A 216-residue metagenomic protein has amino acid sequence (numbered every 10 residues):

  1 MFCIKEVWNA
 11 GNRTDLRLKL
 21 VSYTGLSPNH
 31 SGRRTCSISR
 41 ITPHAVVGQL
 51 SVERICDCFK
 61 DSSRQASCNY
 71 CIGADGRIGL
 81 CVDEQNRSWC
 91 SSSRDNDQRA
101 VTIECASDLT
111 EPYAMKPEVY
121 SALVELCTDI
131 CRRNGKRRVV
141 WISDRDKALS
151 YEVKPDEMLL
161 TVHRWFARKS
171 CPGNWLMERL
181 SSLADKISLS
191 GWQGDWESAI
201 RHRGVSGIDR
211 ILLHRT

Functional and structural regions predicted by a protein language model:
M1-D97, G194, R215: N-terminal catalytic cores of peptidoglycan-degrading enzymes
M1-T24, H30-T35, L109-T216: Basic/polar, cationic surfaces and motifs that engage anionic cell-wall and phosphate/carboxylate ligands
R40, A100, L159-T161: Structural preference for beta-strand elements that scaffold enzyme active sites
V47, E84, R94-P112, T128-R132 (+1 more regions): Cell-envelope and extracellular/periplasmic
K60-Q65, W89-S91, Q98-T102, S121-V124 (+1 more regions): Short, low-complexity, polar/charged sequence segments that are solvent-exposed and flexible
